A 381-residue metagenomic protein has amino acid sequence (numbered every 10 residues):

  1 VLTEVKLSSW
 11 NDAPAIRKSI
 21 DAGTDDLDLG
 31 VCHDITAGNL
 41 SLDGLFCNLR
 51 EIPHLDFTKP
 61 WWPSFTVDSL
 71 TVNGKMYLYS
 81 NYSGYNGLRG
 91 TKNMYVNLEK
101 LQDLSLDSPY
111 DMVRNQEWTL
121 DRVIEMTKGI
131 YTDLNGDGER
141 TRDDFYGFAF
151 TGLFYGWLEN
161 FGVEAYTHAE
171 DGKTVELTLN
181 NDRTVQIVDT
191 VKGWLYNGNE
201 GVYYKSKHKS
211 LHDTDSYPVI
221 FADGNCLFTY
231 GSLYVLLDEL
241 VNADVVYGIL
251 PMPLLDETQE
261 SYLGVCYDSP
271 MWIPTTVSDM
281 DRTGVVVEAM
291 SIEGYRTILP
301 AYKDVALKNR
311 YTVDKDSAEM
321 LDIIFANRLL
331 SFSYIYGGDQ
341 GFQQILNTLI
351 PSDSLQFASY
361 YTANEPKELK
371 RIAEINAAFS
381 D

Functional and structural regions predicted by a protein language model:
V1-D43, T297, S354-D381: Conserved N-terminal structural module of periplasmic/extracytoplasmic solute-binding proteins
S8-W10, D34-K92: Hinge/lid segment of periplasmic solute-binding proteins
A13-D26, G38-N39, D43, I124-G129 (+1 more regions): Short helices/loops that flank or line small-molecule/ion binding pockets
T24-G30, V72-K92, Q102, Q116-E176: Extracytoplasmic/periplasmic solute-binding protein
R50-W62, V113-N115, E164-Q186, D256-Y262: Short, solvent-exposed loop/beta-turn-alpha elements that line the ligand-binding surface or hinge of extracytoplasmic
I124-T127, E164-S210: Glycine-centered hinge/linker elements that transmit conformational signals in sensory and ligand-binding systems
L240-L307: Extracytoplasmic/periplasmic substrate-recognition and gating elements
T275-G284, G294-D381: Conserved C-terminal helix/tail region of periplasmic/extracytoplasmic solute-binding proteins
